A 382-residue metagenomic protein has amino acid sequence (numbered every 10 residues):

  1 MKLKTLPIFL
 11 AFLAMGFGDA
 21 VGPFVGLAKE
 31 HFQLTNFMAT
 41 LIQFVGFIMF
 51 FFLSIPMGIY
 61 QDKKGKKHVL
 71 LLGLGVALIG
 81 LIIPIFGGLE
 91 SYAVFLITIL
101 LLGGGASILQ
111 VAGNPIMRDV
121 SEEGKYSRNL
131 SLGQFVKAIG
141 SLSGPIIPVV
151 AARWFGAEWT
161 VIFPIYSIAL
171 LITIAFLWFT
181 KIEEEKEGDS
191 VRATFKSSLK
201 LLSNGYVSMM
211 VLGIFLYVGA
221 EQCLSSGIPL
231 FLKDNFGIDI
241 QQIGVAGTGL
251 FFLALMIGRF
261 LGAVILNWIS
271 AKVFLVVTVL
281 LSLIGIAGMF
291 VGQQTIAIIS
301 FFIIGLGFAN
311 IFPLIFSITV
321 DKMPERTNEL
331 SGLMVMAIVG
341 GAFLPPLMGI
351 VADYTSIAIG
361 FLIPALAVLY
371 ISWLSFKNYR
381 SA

Functional and structural regions predicted by a protein language model:
V21-G22, S203-G249: Extracytoplasmic gate region of multi-pass secondary transporters
F44-I59, G249-L261: Central cavity-lining transmembrane alpha-helices of secondary-active solute carriers, predominantly the Major
F52-Y92: Conserved MFS/SLC helix-loop-helix module at the cytosolic interface between two early adjacent transmembrane helices
Y92-I108, I296-N310: Hydrophobic core of transmembrane alpha-helices in multi-pass small-molecule transporters, especially MFS/SLC-type
T98-F135: Cytoplasmic helix-loop-helix junction between adjacent transmembrane helices in 12-TM secondary transporters
I108-S121, N310-P324: Intracellular juxtamembrane helix-capping segments at the cytosolic ends of symmetry-related transmembrane helices
K125-P148, G332-L344: Glycine-rich segments within core transmembrane alpha-helices of 12-TM secondary carriers
L132-K181: Helix-loop-helix hairpin linking two adjacent transmembrane segments in secondary transporters
